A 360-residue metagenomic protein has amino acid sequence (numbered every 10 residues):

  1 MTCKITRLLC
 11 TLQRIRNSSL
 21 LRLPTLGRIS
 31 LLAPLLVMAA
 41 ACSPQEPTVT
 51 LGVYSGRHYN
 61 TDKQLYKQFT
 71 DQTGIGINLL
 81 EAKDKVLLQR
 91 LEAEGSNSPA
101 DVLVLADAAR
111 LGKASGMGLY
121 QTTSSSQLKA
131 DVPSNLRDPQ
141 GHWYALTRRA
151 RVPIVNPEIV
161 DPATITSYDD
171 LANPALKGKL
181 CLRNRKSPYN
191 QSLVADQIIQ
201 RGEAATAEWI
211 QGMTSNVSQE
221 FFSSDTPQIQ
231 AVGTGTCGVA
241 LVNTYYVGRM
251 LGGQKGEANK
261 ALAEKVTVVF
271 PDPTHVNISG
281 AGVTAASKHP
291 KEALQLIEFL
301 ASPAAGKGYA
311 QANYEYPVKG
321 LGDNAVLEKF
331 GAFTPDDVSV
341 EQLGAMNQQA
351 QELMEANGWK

Functional and structural regions predicted by a protein language model:
M1-T50: Short, low-complexity disordered leader/linker segments with a strong preference for bacterial N-terminal type II
C42-K113, K360: Early extracytoplasmic/lumenal segment of secretory-pathway proteins
Y54-R57, P139-Q140, V155-P157, A163 (+3 more regions): Short beta-strand->loop
S98-L103, Q121-P153, D169, K179-L182: A structural signal for short loop-to-beta-strand junctions that line the ligand-binding cleft of periplasmic/secreted
Y120-K129, H142-Y144, D169, E257-H275 (+1 more regions): Short beta-strand->loop
V152-I159, A195, V276-H289, G308-Y309: A bilobed periplasmic-binding-protein/Venus flytrap-type ligand-binding module shared by bacterial periplasmic
R185, Y189, D196, R201-V269: Ligand-binding pocket segment of bilobal, Venus flytrap-like solute-binding proteins
H275, T284-D337: Mature extracytoplasmic/periplasmic domains
